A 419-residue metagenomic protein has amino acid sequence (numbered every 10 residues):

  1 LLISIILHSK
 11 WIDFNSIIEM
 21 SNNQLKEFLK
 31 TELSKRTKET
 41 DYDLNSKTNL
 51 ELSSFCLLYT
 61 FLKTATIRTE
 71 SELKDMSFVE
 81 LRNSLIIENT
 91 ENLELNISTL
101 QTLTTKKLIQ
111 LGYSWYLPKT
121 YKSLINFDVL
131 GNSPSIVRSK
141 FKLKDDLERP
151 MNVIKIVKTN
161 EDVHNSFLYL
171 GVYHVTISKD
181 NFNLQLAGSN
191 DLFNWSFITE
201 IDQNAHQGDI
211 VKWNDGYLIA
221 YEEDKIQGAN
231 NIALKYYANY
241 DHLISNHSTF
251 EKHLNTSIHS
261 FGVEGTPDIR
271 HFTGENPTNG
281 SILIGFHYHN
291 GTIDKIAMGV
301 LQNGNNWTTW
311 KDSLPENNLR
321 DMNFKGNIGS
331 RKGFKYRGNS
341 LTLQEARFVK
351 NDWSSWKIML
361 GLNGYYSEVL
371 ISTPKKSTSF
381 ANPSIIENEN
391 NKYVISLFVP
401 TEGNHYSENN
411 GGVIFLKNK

Functional and structural regions predicted by a protein language model:
L1-S9: Classical Sec-dependent N-terminal signal peptides that target proteins to the secretory pathway
I3, R36-K38, L44, L147 (+2 more regions): A subset of signal/propeptide-processing and intrinsically disordered low-complexity segments in secreted/extracellular
W11-K107: Basic helix-extension-helix modules of the SAP/HeH family
Q110-H206, V211-T266, R270-K325, F334-T378 (+1 more regions): Beta-rich carbohydrate-recognition and catalytic domains
I328: Donor nucleotide-activated moiety binding/catalytic core segment of transferases that use nucleotide-activated donors
P383: Hydrophobic/aromatic beta-strand elements that line small-molecule binding cavities or substrate pockets in beta-rich
